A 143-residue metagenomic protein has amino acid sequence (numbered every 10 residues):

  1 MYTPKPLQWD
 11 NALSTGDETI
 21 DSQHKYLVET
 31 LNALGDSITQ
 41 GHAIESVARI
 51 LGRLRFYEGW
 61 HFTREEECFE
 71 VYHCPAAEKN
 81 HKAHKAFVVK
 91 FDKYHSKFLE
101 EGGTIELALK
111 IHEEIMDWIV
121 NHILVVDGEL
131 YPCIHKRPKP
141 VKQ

Functional and structural regions predicted by a protein language model:
M1-Q143: Small-residue-biased structural context
